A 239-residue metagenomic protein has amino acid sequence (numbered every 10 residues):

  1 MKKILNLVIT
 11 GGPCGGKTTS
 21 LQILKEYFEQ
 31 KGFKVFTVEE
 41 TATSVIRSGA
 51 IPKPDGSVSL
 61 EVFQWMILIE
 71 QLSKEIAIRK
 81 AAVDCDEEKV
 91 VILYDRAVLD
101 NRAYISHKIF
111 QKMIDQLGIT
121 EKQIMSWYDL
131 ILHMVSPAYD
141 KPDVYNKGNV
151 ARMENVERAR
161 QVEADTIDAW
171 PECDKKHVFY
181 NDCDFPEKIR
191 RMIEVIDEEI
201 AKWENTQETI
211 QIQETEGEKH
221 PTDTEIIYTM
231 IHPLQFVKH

Functional and structural regions predicted by a protein language model:
I9: Hydrophobic anchor at the beta1->P-loop junction of P-loop NTPases
P13: The conserved Walker
K17: Conserved lysine of the Walker
S20: Hydrophobic positions on the alpha1 helix immediately C-terminal to the Walker A/P-loop
E26-E70: Conserved substrate/cofactor phosphate-moiety recognition/catalytic segment in nucleotide-dependent phosphotransferases
I51-I92, V98, A103: Conserved nucleotide-sensing/catalytic segment adjacent to the nucleotide-binding pocket in NTP-handling enzymes
K108-P171, Y180-E187: A glycine- and Lys/Arg-enriched "phosphate-lid" helix/loop adjacent to the NTP-binding pocket of small-molecule kinases
V150-A151, R158-V237: NTP-dependent small-molecule kinase module
